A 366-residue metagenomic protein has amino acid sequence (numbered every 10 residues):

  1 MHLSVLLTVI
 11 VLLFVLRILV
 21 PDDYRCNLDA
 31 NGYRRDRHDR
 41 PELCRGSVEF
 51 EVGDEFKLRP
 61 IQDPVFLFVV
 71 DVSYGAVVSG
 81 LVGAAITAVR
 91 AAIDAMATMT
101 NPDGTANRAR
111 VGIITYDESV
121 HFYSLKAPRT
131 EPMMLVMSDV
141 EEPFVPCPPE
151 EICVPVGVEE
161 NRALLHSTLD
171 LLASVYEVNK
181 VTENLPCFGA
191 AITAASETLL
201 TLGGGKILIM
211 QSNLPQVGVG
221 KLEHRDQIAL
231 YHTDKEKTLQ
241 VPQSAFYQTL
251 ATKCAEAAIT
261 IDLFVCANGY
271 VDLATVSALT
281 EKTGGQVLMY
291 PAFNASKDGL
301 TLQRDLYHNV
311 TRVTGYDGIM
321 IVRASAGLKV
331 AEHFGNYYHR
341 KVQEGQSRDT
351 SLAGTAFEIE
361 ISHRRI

Functional and structural regions predicted by a protein language model:
M1-A30: Cys/His-rich short segments
M1-V5, E51-L58, V72-G80, K180: Asp/Glu-centered strand-loop micro-motifs enriched in Gly/Pro and often flanked by an aromatic residue
H2, R34-D36, F50-F56, R90-N101 (+9 more regions): Eukaryotic intrinsically disordered and solvent-exposed regulatory patches
V20-L67, S79-V82: Acidic, polar low-complexity linker/tail segments
D39-G53, M133-F188, A292, D305-V322 (+2 more regions): Acidic, phospholipid-interacting surfaces centered on C2/C2-like domain membrane-binding loops and nearby beta-strands
P64, V69-L81, A85, T98-A109 (+4 more regions): Exposed acidic/Ser/Thr-rich ligand/metal-binding surfaces
I114-E118, R323-S325: Short loop/turn motifs enriched for small/polar and acidic residues
V241-I366: Acidic, polar loop-rich interaction surfaces within structured domains
